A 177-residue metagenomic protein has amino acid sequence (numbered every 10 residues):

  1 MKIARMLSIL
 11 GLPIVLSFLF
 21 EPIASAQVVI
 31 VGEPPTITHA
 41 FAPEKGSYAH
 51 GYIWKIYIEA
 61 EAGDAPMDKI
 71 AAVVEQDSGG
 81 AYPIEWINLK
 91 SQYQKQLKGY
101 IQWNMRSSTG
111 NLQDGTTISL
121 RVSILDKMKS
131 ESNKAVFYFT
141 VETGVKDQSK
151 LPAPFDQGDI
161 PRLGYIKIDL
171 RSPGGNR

Functional and structural regions predicted by a protein language model:
I9-E21: Bacterial N-terminal signal peptides
S25-I56, G144-R177: Short, compositionally biased P/S/T/A/G/V-rich stretches that sit at domain boundaries
G51-I53, M67, Q113-S119: Extracellular Ig-like/FN3 beta-sandwich strand-entry sites
I58-A65: Extracellular acidic, Ser/Thr/Pro-rich low-complexity tracts
A71-V73: Beta-strand signatures of extracellular beta-sandwich domains
S78-G99, F137-Y138: Solvent-exposed serine/threonine-rich low-complexity stretches and specific carbohydrate-binding patches
Q96-Q113, L120, K127-M128: Signal that preferentially marks extracellular ectodomain short beta-strand elements of beta-sandwich modules
D114-V141: Internal, hydrophobic beta-strand segments that form the core of beta-sheet-rich folds
